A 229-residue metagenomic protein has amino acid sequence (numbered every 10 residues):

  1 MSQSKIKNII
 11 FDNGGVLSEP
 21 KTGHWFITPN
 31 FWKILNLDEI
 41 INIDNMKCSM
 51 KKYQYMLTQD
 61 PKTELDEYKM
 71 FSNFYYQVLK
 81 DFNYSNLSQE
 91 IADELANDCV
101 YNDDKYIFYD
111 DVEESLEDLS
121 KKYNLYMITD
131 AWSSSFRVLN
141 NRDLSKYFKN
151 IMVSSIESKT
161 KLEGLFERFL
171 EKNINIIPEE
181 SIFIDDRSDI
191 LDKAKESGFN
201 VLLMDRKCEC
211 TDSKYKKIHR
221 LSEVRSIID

Functional and structural regions predicted by a protein language model:
M1-I9, W132-D229: Asp-based, Mg2+/Mn2+-dependent phosphohydrolase catalytic module
M1-K52, E196: Active-site neighborhood of HAD-like aspartate-dependent phosphohydrolases
K33, E114-E117, K121, D192 (+1 more regions): Surface-exposed alpha-helical segments enriched in charged/polar residues
L35-I41, F82-L87, D143-Y147, N175: Short helix-capping segments at alpha-helix termini
I40-K51, Q89-Y101, F199: Short, well-structured alpha-helical segments
K52-N97: A metal-dependent, Asp-based hydrolase signature
Y68-K69, L87-S88, N97-Y126, G164: Short, acidic loop-to-helix structural element flanking the phosphoryl-transfer center in phosphate-processing enzymes
Y123-M127, P178-S181: Short active-site oxyanion
